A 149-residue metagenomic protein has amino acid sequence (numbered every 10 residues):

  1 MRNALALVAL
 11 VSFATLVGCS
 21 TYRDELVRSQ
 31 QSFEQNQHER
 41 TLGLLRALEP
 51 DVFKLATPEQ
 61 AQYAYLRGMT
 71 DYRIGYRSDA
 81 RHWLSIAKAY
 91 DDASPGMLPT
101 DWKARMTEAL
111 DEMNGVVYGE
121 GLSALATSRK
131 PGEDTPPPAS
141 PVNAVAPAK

Functional and structural regions predicted by a protein language model:
M1-V8: Bacterial N-terminal signal peptides that target proteins for export
F13-R40, E49-V52: Bacterial Sec signal peptide processing site at the extreme N-terminus
G18, T57-E59: Inter-repeat boundary and helix-capping residues of tandem alpha-helical solenoids
R23, Q62, D101-W102: Residue register of alpha-helical TPR repeats
D51-V52, Y90-D91, L98: Alpha-helical junction/boundary sensor with strong preference for TPR arrays
G68-H82, A104-T135: Alpha-helical linker/edge segments of TPR/alpha-solenoid repeat scaffolds and analogous pre-/post-domain helices
